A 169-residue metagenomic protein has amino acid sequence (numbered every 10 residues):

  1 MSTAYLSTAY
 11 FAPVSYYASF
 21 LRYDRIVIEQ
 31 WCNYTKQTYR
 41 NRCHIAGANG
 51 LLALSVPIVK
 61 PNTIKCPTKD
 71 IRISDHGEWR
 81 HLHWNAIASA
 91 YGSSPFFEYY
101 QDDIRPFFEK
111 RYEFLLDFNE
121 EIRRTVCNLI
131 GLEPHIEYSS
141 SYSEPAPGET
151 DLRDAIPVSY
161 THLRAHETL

Functional and structural regions predicted by a protein language model:
M1-T35: Short, extreme N-terminal leader segments that mark the start of a protein/domain
T8, P57, S140: Residues at the C-termini of beta-strands that transition into short coil/loop
Y23-R25, A90, R124, L129: N-terminal maturation segment of proteins
T38-E109: A basic- and aromatic-enriched beta-loop-alpha substructure that forms the phosphate/nucleotide- and DNA/RNA-contacting
F96-E98, D103-L152: Hydrophobic, aromatic-enriched interface-forming segments
P157-Y160: Short, compositionally biased segments
H162-L169: Single conserved hydrophobic/aromatic residue that forms the stacking wall/gate of nucleotide- or nucleobase-binding
